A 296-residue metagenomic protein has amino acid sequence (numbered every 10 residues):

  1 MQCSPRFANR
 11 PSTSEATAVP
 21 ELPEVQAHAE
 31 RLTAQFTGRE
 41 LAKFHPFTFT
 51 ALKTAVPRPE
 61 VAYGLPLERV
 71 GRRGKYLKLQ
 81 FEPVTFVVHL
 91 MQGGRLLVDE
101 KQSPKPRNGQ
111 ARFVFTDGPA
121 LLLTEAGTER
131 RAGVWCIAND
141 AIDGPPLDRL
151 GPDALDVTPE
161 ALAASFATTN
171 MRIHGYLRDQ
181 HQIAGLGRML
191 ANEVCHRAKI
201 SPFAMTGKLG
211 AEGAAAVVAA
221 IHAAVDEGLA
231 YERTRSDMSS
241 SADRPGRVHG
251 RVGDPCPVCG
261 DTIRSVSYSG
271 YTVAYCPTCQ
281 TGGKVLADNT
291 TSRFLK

Functional and structural regions predicted by a protein language model:
R10-P11: N-terminal polybasic/positive-inside topogenic patches
E15, E82, F86-R197: Phosphate/anion-contacting hairpin/loop surfaces
E15-R131: Surface-exposed binding/hinge segments that line and control ligand-binding clefts or catalytic entry sites
V19-L22, Q26, D156, G210-V218: Generic detection of long, well-ordered alpha-helical segments
E40-V61, G71, A163-K296: Basic, nucleic-acid-binding surfaces and adjacent catalytic neighborhoods in DNA/RNA-processing proteins
